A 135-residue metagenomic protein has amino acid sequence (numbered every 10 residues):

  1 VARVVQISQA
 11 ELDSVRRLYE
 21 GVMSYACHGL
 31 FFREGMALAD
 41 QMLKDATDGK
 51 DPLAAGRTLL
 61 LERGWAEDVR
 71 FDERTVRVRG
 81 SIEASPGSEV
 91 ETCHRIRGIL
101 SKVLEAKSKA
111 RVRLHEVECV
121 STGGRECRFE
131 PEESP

Functional and structural regions predicted by a protein language model:
V1-R95, V112-R113, E118-P135: N-terminal accessory segment detector
H94-A110: Active-site helix/loop of acyl-thioester processing domains in fatty-acid/polyketide metabolism, spanning hotdog-fold
